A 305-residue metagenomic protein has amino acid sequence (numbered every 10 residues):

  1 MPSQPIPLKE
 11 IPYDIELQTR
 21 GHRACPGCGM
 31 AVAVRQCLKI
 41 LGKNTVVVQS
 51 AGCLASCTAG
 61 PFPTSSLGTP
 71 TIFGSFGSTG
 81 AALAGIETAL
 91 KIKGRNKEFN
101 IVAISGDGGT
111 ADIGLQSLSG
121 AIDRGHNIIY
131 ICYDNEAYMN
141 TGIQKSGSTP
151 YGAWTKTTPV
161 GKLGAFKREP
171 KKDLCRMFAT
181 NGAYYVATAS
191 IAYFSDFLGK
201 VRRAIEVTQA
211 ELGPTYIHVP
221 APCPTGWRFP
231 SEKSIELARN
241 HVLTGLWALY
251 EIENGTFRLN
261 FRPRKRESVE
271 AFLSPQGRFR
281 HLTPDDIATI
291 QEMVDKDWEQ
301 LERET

Functional and structural regions predicted by a protein language model:
P2-Y130, I143, G147-A153, K167: Cofactor-binding active-site loop characterized by glycine-rich and histidine/acidic residues
L8-Y13, G21, K97, G147-T208: Conserved thiamine diphosphate
I40, N44, A89-I92, N181-Y184 (+1 more regions): Change "in soluble alpha/beta enzymes" to "in soluble alpha/beta proteins
L54-A55, N135-N140, P224-G226: Short gly/pro/ser/thr-enriched loop/turn and capping motifs at secondary-structure boundaries
G108-G109, N135-Y138, I191-F194, P222: Short acidic/polar capping segments at secondary-structure boundaries
G114-Q116, G142-I143, A189-S190, F197-V201 (+1 more regions): A short secondary-structure junction signal
C132, T188-A189, Y216-P220: Short, conserved beta-strand edge motifs with alternating hydrophobic and charged residues
K200-T305: Glycine/aspartate-rich loop-and-adjacent alpha/beta segment that forms the canonical ThDP
